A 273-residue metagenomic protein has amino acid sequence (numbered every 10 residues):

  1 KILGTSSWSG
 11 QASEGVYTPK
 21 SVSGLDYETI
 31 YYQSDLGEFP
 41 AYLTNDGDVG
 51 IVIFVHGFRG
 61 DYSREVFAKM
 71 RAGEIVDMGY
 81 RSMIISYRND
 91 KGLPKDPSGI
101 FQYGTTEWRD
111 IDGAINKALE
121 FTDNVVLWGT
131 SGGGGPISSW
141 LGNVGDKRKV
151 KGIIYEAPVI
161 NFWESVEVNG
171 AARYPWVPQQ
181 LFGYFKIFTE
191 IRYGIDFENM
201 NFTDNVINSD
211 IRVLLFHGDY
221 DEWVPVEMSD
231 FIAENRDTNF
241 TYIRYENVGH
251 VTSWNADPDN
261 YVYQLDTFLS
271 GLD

Functional and structural regions predicted by a protein language model:
T5-G47: N-terminal cap/lid segment of alpha/beta-hydrolase-fold proteins
E38-P40, T44-R88: Short, surface-exposed "cap/lid" segments of acyl-processing enzymes
I100-F121: Alpha/beta-hydrolase active-site loop
S139-I195: Hydrolase active-site cap/lid region
F202, I211, P225-E234: Short alpha-helix in the alpha/beta-hydrolase fold that links the catalytic acid
N208-D210, L215-H217, D221: Short beta-strand/loop motif that positions the catalytic acidic residue of the alpha/beta-hydrolase fold
D219-V224, V251-T252: Acidic catalytic loop of the alpha/beta-hydrolase fold
V248-D259: Catalytic histidine-centered segment of alpha/beta-hydrolase-like enzymes
